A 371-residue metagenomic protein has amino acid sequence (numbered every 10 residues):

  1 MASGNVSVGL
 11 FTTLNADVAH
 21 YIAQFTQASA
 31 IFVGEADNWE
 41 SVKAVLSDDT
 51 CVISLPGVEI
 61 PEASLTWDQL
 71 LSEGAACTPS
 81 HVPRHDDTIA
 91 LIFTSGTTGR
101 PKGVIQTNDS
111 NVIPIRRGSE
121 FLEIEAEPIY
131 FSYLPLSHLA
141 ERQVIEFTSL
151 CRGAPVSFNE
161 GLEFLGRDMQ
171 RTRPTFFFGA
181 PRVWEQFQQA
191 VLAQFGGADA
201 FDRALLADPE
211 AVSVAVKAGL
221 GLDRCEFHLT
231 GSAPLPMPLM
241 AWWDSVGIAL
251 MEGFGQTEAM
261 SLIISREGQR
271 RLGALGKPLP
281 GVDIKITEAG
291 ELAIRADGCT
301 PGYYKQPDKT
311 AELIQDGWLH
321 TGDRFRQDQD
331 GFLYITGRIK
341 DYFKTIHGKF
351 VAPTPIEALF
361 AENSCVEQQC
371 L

Functional and structural regions predicted by a protein language model:
M1-A16, Q24-A30, P128-I129, F147-S157 (+2 more regions): A short helix-loop-beta submotif of the ANL/AMP-binding
N5-A23, E35-N38, A154-T172, A190 (+1 more regions): ATP-dependent adenylate-forming carboxylate-activation enzymes
D37-H85, V191-G219: ANL superfamily adenylate-forming
S54, G74-F93, R100, E123-I129: Conserved pre-ATP/AMP-binding loop-to-beta segment of ANL
I89-I115: Conserved AMP-binding A3 loop
V112-I129, L136-A215, R224: Conserved AMP-binding/adenylation subdomain of ANL enzymes
T175-G179, Q189-L272, D283, E367: Gly/Ser/Thr-rich phosphate-binding loop
P278-T345, F350, E362: Conserved ATP-binding/catalytic segment of the ANL
